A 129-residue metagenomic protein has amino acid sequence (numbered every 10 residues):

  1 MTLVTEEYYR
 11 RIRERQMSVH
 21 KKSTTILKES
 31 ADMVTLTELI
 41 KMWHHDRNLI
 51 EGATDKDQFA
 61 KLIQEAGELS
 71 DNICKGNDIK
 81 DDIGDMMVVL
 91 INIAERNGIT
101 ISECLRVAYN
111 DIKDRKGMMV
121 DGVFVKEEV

Functional and structural regions predicted by a protein language model:
T2-I83, M87-V129: Flexible "arm" and connector segments at domain edges
